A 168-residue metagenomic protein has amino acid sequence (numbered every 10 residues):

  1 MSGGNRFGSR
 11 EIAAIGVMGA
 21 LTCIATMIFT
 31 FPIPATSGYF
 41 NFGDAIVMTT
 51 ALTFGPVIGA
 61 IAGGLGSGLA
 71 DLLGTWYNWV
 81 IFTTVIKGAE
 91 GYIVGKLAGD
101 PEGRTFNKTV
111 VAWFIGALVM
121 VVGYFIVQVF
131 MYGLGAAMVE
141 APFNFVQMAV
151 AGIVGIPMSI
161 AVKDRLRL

Functional and structural regions predicted by a protein language model:
M1-L168: Loop-helix junctions at membrane interfaces
